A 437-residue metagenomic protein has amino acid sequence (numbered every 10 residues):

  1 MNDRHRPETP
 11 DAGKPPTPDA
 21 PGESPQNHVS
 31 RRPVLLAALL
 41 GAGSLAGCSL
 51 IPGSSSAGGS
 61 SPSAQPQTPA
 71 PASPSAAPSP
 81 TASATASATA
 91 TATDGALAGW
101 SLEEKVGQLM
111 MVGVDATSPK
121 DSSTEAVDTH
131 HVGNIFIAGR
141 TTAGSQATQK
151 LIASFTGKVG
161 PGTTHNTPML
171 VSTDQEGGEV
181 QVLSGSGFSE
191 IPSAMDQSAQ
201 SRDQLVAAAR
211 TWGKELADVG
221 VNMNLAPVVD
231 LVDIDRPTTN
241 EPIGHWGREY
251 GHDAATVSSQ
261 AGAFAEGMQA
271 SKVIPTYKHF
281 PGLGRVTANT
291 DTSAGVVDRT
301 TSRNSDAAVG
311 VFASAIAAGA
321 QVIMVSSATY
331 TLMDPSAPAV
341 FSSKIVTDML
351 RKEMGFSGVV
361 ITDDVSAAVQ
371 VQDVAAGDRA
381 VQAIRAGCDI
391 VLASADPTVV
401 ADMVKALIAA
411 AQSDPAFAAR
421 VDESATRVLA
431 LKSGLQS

Functional and structural regions predicted by a protein language model:
M1-V29, L36-G47: N-terminal secretory signal peptides
G47-A98, S437: N-terminal low-complexity, Pro/Thr-rich disordered segments that flank secretion/membrane-targeting signals
A92-S118: Boundary/entry segment of secreted carbohydrate-active catalytic domains
Q108-V112, G133-I137, M169-T173, N224-L225 (+3 more regions): Hydrophobic faces of well-ordered beta-strands that scaffold small-molecule active sites in alpha/beta enzyme cores
T117-A126, A208-W212, A376, A380: Short, acidic/polar
Q146-A147, L151-T156, A255-A416: Second-shell residues forming the walls of enzyme active-site clefts
K158-G187, A209-D235, V257-P281: Glycine-rich, aromatic-flanked loop segments that form ligand/cofactor-binding clefts across common enzyme folds
A406, P415-S437: Mid-to-C-terminal alpha-helical segments outside catalytic/metal-binding sites
